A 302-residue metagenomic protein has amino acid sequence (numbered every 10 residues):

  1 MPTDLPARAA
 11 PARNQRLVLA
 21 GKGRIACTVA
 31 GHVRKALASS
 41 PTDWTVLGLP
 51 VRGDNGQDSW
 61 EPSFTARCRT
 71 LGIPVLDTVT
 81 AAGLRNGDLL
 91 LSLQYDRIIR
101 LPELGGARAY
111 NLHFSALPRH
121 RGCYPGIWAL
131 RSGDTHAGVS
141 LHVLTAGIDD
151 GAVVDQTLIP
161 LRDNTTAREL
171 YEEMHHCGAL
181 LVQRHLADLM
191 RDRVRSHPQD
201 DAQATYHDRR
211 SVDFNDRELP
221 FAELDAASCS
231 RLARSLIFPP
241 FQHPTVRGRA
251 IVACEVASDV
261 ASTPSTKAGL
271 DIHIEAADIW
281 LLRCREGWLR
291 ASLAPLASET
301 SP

Functional and structural regions predicted by a protein language model:
M1-P240, A276, W280, C284-S301: One-carbon transfer enzymes
V143, A253-E255, I274: A residue-level detector for short acidic-glycine micro-motifs
F241-R247: Short conserved beta-strand and strand-loop elements enriched in small hydrophobics with frequent Asp/Gly
R249-A253, L289-R290: Short, isolated positions in well-ordered beta-strands
A253-S262, L293-E299: A short, sequence-level motif marking secondary-structure junctions
A257-A276: A conserved acidic, glycine/proline-rich C-terminal tail/linker
